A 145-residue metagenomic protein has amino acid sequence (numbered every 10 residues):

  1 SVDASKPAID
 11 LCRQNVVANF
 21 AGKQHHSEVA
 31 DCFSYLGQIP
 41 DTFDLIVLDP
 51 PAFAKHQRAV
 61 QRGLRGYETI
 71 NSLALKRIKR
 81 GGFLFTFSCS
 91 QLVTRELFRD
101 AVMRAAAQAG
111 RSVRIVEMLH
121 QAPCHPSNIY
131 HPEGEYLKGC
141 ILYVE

Functional and structural regions predicted by a protein language model:
S1-D3: Conserved SAM-binding motif I beta-strand of class I
S5-V47, F53: S-adenosyl-L-methionine
A8-I9, S34-L36, A54-H56, L92-R95 (+1 more regions): Flexible loop/turn segments at secondary-structure boundaries
I9, R13-V17, F33-P40, E68-L75 (+2 more regions): Generic hydrophobic alpha-helical scaffold/packing signal
V17-F20, F43-D44, R65, M103-R104 (+1 more regions): Short, hinge-like loop/turn segments at secondary-structure boundaries
A21, I78-R80: Helix-to-beta-strand junctions that scaffold the AdoMet/dcAdoMet cofactor pocket in Class I SAM-dependent enzymes
F43-L73: Mobile active-site "lid"/loop adjacent to the S-adenosyl-L-methionine
R80-E145: C-terminal catalytic and target-recognition region of SAM-dependent MTase-like enzymes, primarily methyltransferases
